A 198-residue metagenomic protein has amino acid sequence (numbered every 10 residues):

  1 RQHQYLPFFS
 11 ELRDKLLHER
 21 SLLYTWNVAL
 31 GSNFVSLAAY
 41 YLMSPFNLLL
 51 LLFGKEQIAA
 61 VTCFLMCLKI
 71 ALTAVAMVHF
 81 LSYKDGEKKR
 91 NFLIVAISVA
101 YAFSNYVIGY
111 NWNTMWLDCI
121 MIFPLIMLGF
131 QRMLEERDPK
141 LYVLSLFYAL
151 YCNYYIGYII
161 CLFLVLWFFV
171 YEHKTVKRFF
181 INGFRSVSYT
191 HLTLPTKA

Functional and structural regions predicted by a protein language model:
R1-A74, V99-M121: Membrane-interface coil-to-helix junctions
I70, W116-M127, I159-W167: Hydrophobic core segments of transmembrane alpha-helices in multi-pass, intramembrane catalytic enzymes
M77-F103: Transmembrane-helix signature of polytopic, membrane-embedded enzymes that assemble or transfer cell-envelope glycans
K84-K89, E135-R137, K174-I181: Membrane-interface helix-boundary motifs at transmembrane edges
I126-L141: Membrane-interface transmembrane helices that cradle and orient dolichyl/undecaprenyl
K140-N153: Membrane-interface alpha helices of multi-pass inner-membrane proteins
I159-Y189: Perimembrane helix-loop-helix junctions
H191-A198: Single conserved hydrophobic/aromatic residue that forms the stacking wall/gate of nucleotide- or nucleobase-binding
